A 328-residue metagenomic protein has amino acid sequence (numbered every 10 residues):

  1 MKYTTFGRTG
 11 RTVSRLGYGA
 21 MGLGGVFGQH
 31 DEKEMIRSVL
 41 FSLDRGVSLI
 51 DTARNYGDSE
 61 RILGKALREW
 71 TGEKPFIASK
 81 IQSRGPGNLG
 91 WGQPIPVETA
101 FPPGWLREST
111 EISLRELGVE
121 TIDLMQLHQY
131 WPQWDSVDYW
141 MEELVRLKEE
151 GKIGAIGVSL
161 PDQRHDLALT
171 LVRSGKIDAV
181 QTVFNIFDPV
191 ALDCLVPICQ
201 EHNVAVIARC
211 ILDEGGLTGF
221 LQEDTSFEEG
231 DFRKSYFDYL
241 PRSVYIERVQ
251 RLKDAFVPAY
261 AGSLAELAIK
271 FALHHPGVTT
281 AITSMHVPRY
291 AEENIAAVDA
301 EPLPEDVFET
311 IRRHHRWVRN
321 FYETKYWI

Functional and structural regions predicted by a protein language model:
M1-F76: N-terminal binding-site loop/beta-alpha segment at the start of enzyme catalytic domains that lines or forms
F6, Y18, M35, I50 (+10 more regions): Conserved, mostly hydrophobic/aromatic
V13-G17, S48-L49, N55, K74-A78 (+5 more regions): Structural preference for beta-strand elements that scaffold enzyme active sites
Q29-S42, T99-L117, D162-T170: Short, acidic/polar
E73-G87: A short, structured active-site edge motif that brings together acidic residues
P86-A100: Surface-exposed, active-site-proximal loop segments in enzymatic domains
L114-Q133: Active-site groove signature of glycoside hydrolases
Y130-N320, W327-I328: Beta/alpha (TIM)-barrel catalytic core signal, keyed to glycine-rich beta->alpha loops juxtaposed to Asp/Glu that bind
